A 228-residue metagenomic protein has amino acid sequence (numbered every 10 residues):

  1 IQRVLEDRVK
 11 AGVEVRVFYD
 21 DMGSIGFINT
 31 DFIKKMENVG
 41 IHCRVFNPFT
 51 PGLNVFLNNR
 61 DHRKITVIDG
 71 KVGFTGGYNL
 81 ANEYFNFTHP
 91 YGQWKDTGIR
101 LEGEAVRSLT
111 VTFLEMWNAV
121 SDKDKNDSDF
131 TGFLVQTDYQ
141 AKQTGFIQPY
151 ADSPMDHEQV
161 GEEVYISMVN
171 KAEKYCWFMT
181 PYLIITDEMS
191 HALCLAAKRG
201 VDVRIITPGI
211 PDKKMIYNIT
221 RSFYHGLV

Functional and structural regions predicted by a protein language model:
I1-V228: Charged, low-complexity intrinsically disordered terminal segments
